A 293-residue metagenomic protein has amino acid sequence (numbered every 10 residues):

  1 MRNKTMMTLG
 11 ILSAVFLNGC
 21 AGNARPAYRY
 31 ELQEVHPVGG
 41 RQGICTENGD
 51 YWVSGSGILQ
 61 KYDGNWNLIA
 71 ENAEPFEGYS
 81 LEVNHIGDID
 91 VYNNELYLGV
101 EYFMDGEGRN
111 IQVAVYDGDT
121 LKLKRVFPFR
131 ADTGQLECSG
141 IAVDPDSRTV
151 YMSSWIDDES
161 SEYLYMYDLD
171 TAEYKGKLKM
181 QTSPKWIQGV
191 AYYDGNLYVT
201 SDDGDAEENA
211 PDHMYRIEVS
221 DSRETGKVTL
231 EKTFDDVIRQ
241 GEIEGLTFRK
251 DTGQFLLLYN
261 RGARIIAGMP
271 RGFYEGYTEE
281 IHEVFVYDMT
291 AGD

Functional and structural regions predicted by a protein language model:
L32-V38, A73, E77-L81, P128-G134 (+2 more regions): Surface loop/turn motifs at the tips and blade-to-blade linkers of beta-strand repeat domains
Q33-G57: Beta-strand-rich domains and repeat architectures in extracellular enzymes and scaffolds, especially beta-propellers
V38-C45, L81-D88, T133-A142, S183-A191 (+1 more regions): Repeated scaffold domains used in trafficking and secretory/extracellular systems, primarily beta-propellers
T46-N48, V91-N93, V143-S147, Y192-D194 (+1 more regions): Residue-level detector of Asp-centered blade-edge/turn motifs that repeat once per structural unit in beta-propeller
S56, E101-F103, S154-D157, D202-D205 (+1 more regions): Short loop/turn segments immediately following the C-termini of beta-strands
L59-Y62, D105-A114, E159-M166, A206-I217 (+1 more regions): Structural motif
L68-F103: Blade-loop segments of beta-propeller domains
S183-D221: Loop/turn-rich, solvent-exposed surfaces of beta-rich toroidal or solenoidal domains
